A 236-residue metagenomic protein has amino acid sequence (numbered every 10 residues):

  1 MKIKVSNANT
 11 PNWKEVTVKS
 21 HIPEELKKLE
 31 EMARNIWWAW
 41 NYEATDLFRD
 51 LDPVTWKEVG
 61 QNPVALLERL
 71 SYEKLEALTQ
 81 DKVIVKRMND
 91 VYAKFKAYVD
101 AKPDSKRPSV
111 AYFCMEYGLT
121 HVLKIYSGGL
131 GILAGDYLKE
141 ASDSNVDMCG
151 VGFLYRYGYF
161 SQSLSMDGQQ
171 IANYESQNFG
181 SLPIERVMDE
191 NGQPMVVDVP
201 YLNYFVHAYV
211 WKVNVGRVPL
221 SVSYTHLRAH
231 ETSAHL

Functional and structural regions predicted by a protein language model:
K2-A101: Extended, charge-enriched "interface" segments that sit outside catalytic cores
D104-H121: Structured, charged N-terminal subsegments at the starts of enzyme catalytic cores and at intra-chain domain/subunit
C114, G150-L154, Y224: Glycine-rich, histidine-containing beta strand-loop boundary motifs that form or position
Y117-V122, Y155-S161, R228: Flexible loop/turn segments at secondary-structure boundaries
T120, K124-D147, V151: A conserved hydrophobic secondary-structure block that centers on an alpha-helix together with its immediately flanking
S142-F160, L164, I171-Y174: Hydrophobic or amphipathic alpha-helical targeting/insertion segments
D167-W211: Extended, Lys/Arg-enriched charged tracts that mediate electrostatic binding to polyanionic substrates
T225-T232: Conserved small/polar residues in nucleotide/adenosyl-binding loops
